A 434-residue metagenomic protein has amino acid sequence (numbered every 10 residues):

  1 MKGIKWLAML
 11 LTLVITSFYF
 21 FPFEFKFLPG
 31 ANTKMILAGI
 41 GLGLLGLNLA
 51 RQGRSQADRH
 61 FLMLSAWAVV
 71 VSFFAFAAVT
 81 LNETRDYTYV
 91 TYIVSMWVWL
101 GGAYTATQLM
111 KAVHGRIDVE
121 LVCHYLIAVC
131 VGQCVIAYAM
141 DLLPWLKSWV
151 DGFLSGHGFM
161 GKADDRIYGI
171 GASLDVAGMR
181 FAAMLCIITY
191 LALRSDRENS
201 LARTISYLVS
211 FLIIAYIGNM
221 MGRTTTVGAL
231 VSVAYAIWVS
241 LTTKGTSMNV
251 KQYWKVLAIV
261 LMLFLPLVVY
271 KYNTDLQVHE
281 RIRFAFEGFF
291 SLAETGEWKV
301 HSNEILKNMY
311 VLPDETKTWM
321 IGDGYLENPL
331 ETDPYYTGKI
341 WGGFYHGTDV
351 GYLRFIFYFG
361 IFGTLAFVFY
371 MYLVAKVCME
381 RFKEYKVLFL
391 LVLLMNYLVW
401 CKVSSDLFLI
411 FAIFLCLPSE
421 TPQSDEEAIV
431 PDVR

Functional and structural regions predicted by a protein language model:
M1-L7, Q52, E198, M248-Q252 (+3 more regions): A juxtamembrane structural motif centered on a specific transmembrane helix
W6-F23, G39-G101, L394-N396: N-terminal hydrophobic segments of proteins, predominantly signal-anchor/transmembrane helices of inner/organellar
G43-A50, T80-A137, V368-Y370: Transmembrane alpha-helical segments and their membrane-water interfaces
C123-S148, A172-M221, T225-T242: Alpha-helical transmembrane segments of multi-pass inner-membrane proteins
V135, D141, I237-L292, L312-E315: A membrane-periplasm/extracellular boundary helix in multi-pass inner-membrane enzymes that assemble envelope glycans
S155, F290-F359: Long extracytoplasmic/lumenal interhelical loops at the membrane interface of multi-pass membrane proteins
C186-T189, V233-A234, V387-Y397, C401-R434: Transmembrane alpha-helices of multi-pass inner-membrane enzymes
A234, F355-Y397: Hydrophobic transmembrane alpha-helices and their immediate junctions
